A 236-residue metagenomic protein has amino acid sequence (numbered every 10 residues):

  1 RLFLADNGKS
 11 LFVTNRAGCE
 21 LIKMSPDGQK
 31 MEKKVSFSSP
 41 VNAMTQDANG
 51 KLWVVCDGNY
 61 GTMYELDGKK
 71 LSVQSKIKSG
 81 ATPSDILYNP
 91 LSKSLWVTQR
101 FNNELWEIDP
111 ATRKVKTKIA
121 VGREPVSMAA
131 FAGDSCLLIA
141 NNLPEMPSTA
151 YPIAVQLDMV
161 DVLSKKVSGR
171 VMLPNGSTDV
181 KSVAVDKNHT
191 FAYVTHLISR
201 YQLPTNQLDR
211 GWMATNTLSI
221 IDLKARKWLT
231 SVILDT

Functional and structural regions predicted by a protein language model:
R1-E20, N42-A43: Beta-strand-rich domains and repeat architectures in extracellular enzymes and scaffolds, especially beta-propellers
A5-G8, Q46-N49, N89-S92, F131-D134 (+1 more regions): Residue-level detector of Asp-centered blade-edge/turn motifs that repeat once per structural unit in beta-propeller
S10-F12, K51-V54, S94-W96, L137-L138 (+1 more regions): Conserved beta-propeller blade signature
A17, G58, F101, L143 (+1 more regions): Residue-level signature of beta-propeller blades and closely related beta-rich strand-turn architectures in secreted
S25-Q29, D67-L71, D109-R113, D161-K165 (+1 more regions): Short loop/turn segments that connect beta-strands within beta-propeller blades
A140-A154, V194-T215: Short, conserved, GDST-rich strand-edge loop motifs in beta-rich repeat architectures
V167-G176, R226-T236: Surface-exposed loop and turn segments in beta-propeller and other repeat-based domains that flank or scaffold
